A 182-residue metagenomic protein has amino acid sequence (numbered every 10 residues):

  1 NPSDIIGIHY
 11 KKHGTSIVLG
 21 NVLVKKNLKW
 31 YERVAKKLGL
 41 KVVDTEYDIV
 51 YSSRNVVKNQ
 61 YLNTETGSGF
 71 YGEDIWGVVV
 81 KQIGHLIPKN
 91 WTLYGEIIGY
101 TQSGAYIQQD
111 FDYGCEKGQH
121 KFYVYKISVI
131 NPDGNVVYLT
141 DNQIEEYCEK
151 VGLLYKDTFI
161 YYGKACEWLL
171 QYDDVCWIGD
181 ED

Functional and structural regions predicted by a protein language model:
N1-D182: Core nucleotide-handling region used for phosphoryl-transfer chemistry
